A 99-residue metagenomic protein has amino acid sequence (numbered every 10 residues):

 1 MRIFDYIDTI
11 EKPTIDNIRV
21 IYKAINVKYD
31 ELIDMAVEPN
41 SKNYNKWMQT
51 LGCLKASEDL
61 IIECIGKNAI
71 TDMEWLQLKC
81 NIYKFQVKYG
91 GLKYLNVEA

Functional and structural regions predicted by a protein language model:
M1-D34: Short terminal alpha-helical segments
M1-T9, G90-A99: Short intrinsically disordered terminal tails
I3, V20, T50, F85-V87 (+1 more regions): Positively charged, low-complexity intrinsically disordered regions
I10-N17, Q49, C53, E74 (+1 more regions): Intrinsically disordered, low-complexity repeat segments enriched in small/polar residues
D30-Q86: Acidic, low-complexity, intrinsically disordered interaction modules
